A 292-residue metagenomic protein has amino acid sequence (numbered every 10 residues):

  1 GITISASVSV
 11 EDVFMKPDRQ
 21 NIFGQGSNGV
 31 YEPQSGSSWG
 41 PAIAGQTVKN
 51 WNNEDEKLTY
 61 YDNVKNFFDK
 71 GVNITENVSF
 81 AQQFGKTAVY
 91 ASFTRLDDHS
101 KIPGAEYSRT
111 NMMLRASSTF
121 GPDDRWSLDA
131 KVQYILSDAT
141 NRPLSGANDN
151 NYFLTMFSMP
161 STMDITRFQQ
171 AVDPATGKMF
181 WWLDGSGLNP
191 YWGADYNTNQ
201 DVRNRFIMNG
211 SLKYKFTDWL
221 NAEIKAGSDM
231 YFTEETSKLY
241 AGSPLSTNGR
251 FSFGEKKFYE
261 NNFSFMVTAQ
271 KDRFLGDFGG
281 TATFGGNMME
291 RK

Functional and structural regions predicted by a protein language model:
G1, Y60-F67, G71: Periplasmic N-terminal accessory/gating domains of Gram-negative outer-membrane beta-barrel systems
G1-S5, N73-T75, T94-H99: A beta-strand signature from Gram-negative outer-membrane beta-barrel systems, especially the internal plug domain
T3-L58, I102-A105, N111, R115-R205 (+1 more regions): Surface-exposed loop/interface segments of Gram-negative outer-membrane beta-barrel transport/assembly proteins
P17, G36-S38, N66-K70, F80-F84 (+1 more regions): Outer-membrane beta-barrel initiation region
N73, F84-G85, G121-D123, K215-T217 (+1 more regions): Outer-membrane beta-barrel channels and translocator barrels
E76-S79, K178: Short, charged beta->alpha transition segments
M208-Y214, S228: Alpha-helical support elements that line or immediately flank enzyme active sites and cofactor-binding pockets
